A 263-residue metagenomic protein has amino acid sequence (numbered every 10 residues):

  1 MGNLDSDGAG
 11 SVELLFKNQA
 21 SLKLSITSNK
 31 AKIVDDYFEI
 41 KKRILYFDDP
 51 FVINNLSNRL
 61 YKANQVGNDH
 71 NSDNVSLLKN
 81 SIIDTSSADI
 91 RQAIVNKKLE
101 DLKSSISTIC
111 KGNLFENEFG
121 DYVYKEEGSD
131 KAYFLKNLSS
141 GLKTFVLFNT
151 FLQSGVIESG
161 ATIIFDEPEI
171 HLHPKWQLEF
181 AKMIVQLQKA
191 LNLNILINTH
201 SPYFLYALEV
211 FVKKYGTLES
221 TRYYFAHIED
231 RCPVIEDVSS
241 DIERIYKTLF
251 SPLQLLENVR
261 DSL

Functional and structural regions predicted by a protein language model:
M1-G160, E229, P233-L263: Phosphate-coordinating catalytic segments in nucleotide- and nucleic-acid-processing enzymes
A93, H171, I195: Charge-dense, low-complexity intrinsically disordered segments
T162-I164: Walker B motif beta-strand of ABC-family P-loop ATPases
D166-P168: Walker B catalytic acidic pair
H173-P174, L178: Conserved D-loop-proximal element of ABC-family nucleotide-binding domains
E179-L263: C-terminal lobe/lid and adjacent interdomain/linker elements of RecA-like ASCE P-loop ATPase modules
